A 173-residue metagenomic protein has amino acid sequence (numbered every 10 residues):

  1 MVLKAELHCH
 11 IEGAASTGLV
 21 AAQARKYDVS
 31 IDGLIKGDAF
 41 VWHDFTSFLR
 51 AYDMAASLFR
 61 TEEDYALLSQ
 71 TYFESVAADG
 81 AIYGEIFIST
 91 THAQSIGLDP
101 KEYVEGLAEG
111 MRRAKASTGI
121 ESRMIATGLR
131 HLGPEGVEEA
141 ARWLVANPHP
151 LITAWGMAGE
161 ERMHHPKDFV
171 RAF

Functional and structural regions predicted by a protein language model:
M1-F173: Metal-cofactor-binding active-site regions of metalloenzymes
